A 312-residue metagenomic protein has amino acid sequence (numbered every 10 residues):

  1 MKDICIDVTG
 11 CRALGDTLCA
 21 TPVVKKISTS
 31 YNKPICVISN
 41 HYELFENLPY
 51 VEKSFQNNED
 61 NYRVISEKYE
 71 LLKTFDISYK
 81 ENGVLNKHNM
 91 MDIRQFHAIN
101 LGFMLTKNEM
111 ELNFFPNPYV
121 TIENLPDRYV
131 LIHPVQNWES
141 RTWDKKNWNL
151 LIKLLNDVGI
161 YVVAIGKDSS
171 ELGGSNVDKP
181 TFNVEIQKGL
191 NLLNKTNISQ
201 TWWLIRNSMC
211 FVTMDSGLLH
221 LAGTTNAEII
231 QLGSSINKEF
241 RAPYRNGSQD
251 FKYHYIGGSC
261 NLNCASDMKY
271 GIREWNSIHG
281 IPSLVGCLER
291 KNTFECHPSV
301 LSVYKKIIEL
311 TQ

Functional and structural regions predicted by a protein language model:
M1-Q312: Catalytic machinery of carbohydrate-active enzymes, primarily nucleotide-sugar-dependent glycosyltransferases
